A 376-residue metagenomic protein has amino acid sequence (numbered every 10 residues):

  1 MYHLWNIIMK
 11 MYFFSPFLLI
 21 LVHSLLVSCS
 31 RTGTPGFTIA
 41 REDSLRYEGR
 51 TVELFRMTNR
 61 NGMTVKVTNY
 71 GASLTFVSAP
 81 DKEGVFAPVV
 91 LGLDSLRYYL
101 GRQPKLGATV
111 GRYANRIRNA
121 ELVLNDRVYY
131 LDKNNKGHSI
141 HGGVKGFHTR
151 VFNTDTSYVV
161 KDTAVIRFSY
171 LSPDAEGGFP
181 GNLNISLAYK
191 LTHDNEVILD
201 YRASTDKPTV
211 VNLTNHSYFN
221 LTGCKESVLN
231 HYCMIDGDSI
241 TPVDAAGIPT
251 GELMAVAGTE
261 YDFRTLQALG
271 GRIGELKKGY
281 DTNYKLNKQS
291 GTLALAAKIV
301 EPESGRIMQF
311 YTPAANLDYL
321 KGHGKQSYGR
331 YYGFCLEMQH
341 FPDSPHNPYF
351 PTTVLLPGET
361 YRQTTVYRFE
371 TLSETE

Functional and structural regions predicted by a protein language model:
Y2-F13: Positively charged n-region of N-terminal signal peptides that target proteins for export
F14-V22: Sec-dependent N-terminal signal peptides
L25-S28: C-terminal motif of bacterial Sec signal peptides marking the signal peptidase cleavage site
S30-E376: An exposed, glycine/acidic-rich loop-and-rim segment of catalytic or binding clefts
